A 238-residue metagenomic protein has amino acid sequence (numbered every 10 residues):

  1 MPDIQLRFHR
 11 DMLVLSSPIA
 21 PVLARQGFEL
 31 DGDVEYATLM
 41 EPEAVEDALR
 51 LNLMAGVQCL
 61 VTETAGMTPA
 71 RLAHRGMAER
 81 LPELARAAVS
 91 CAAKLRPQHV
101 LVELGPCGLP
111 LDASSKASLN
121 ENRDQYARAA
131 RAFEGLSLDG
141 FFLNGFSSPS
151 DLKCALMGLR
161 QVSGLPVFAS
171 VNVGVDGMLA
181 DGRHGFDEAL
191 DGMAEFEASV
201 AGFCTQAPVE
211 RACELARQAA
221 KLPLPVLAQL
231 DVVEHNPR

Functional and structural regions predicted by a protein language model:
M1-R238: Domain-level signal for soluble alpha/beta catalytic cores
